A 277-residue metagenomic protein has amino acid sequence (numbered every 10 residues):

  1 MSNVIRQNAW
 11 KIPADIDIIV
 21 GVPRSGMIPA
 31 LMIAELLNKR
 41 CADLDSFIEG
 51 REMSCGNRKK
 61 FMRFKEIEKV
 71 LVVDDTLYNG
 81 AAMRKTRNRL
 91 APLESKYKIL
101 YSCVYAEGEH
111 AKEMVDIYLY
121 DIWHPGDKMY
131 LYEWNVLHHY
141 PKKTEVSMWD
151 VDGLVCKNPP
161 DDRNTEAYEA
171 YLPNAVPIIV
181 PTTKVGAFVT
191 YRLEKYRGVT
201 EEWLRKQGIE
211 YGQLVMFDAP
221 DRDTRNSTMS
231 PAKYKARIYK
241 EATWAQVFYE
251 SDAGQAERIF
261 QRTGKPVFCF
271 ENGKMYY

Functional and structural regions predicted by a protein language model:
M1-M148, C156-P177, G198, E202 (+3 more regions): PRPP-associated nucleotide enzymes
D15-I19, V185-F188, T243-V247: Short active-site oxyanion
K39, E68, Y97-I99, K184 (+3 more regions): A structural micro-motif
D45, C103, T190, V215-D218 (+1 more regions): Residue-level recognition of beta-strand->loop/alpha-helix junctions
V72, Y101-C103, F188, F248 (+1 more regions): Structural beta-sheet core signal
K142, K195-Y277: C-terminal cap/substrate-recognition subdomain and adjoining C-terminal extension of metal-dependent phosphatase-like
I178-E201, V215: Substrate-recognition element of Asp-dependent hydrolases with the DxDx(T/V) motif
